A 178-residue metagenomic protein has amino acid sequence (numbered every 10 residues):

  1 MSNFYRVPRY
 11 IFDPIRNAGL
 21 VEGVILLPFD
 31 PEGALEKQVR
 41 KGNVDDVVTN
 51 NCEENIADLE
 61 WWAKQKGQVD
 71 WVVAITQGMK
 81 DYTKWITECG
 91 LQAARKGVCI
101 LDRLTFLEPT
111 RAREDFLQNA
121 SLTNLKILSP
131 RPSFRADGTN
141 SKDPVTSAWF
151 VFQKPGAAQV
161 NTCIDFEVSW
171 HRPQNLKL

Functional and structural regions predicted by a protein language model:
M1-L178: Class I S-adenosyl-L-methionine-dependent methyltransferase catalytic core
